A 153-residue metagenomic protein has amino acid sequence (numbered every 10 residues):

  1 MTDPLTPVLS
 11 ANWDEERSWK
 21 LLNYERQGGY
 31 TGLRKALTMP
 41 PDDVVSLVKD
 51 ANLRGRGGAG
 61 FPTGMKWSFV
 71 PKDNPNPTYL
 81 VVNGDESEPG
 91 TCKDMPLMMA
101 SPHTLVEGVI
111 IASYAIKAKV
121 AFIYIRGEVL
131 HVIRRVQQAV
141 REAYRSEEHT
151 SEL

Functional and structural regions predicted by a protein language model:
M1-S151: Feature of Fe-S/electron-transfer and energy-metabolism proteins that preferentially highlights extended coupling
